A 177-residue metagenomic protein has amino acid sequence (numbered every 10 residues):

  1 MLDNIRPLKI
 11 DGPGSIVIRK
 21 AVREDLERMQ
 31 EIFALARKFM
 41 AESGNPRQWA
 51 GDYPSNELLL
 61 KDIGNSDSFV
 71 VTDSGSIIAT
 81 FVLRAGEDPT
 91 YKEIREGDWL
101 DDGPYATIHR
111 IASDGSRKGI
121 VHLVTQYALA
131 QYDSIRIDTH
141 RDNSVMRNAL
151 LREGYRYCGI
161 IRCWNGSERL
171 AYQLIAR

Functional and structural regions predicted by a protein language model:
V17-E31: A short beta-loop-alpha structural element at the N-terminal edge of CoA-dependent acyl/N-acetyltransferase catalytic
R37-E57: Conserved GNAT-fold acetyl-CoA-binding loop/helix
E57-V70, E87-P89: A short helix-loop-beta-strand connector motif used in the catalytic cores of GNAT acetyltransferases and, in some
V70, S76-E87: Conserved beta-strand in the GNAT
V82-S116: Conserved acyl-donor/pantetheine-binding loop and adjacent beta-alpha core of acyl/acetyltransferases and related
S113-A130, N148-R152: Conserved acetyl-CoA-binding loop-helix of GNAT-fold acetyltransferases
H122, D142-G159, W164-S167: Conserved active-site alpha-helix within GNAT-family acetyltransferase domains
A130-D142: Conserved GNAT acetyl-CoA-binding A-motif
